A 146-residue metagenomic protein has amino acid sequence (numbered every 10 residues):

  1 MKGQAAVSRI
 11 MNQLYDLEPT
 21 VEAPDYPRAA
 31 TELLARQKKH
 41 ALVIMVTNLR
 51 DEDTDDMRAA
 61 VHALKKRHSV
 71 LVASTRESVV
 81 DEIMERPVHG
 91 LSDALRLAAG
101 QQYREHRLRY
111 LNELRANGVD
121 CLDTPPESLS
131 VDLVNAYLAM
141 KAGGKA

Functional and structural regions predicted by a protein language model:
M1-A146: Exposed, interaction-prone extracellular/peripheral surfaces
